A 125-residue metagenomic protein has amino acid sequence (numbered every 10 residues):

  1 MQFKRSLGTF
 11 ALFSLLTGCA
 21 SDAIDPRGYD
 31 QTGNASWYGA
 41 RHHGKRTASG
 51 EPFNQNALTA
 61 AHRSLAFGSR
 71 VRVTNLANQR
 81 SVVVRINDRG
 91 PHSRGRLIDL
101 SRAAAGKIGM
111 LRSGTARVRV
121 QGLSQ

Functional and structural regions predicted by a protein language model:
Q2-Q125: Secreted/periplasmic proteins
